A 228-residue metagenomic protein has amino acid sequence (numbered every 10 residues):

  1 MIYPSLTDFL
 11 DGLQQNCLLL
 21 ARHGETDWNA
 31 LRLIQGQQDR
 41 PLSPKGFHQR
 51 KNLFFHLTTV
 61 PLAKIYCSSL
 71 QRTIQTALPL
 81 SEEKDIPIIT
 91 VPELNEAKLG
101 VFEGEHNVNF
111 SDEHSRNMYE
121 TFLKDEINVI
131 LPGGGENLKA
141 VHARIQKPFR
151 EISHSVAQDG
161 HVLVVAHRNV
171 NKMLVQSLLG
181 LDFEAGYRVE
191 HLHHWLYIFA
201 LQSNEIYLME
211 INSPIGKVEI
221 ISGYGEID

Functional and structural regions predicted by a protein language model:
M1-N16, I89-T90, A97-N109, H154 (+2 more regions): Acidic, low-complexity terminal tails and accessory targeting/binding regions of phosphate-metabolizing enzymes
I2-L6, Q15-N16, A21-T90: Active-site-proximal alpha-helix that buttresses catalytic centers in soluble enzyme cores
C17-A21, G160-A166: Beta-strand elements within well-structured catalytic alpha/beta cores of enzymes that handle phosphate/sulfate esters
K51-T58, H142, Q146-H154: Generic structural signal for well-ordered alpha-helical scaffold segments
C67-S68, A143, V165-A166: Short beta-strand scaffold positions
P79, M173, S177: Active-site signature of alpha/beta-hydrolase-fold catalytic machinery across serine- and Asp/Cys-nucleophile hydrolases
E82-R144, R188, A200, E210 (+1 more regions): Phosphate-handling substructures
R168-K172, Y207: GST superfamily/GST-like fold recognition
